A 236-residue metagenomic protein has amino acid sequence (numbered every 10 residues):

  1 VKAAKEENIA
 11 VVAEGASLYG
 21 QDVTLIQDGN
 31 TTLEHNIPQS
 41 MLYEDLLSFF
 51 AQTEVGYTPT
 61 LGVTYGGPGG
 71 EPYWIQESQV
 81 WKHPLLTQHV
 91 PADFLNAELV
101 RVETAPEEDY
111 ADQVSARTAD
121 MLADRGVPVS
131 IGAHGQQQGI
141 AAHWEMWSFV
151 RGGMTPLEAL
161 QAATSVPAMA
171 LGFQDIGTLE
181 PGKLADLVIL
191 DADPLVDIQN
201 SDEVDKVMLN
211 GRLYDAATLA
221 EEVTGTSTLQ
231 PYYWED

Functional and structural regions predicted by a protein language model:
V1-D28, Q39, V63-T64, A111-Q113 (+1 more regions): Divalent metal-binding pocket/active-site signature
A4, L33, Y57, H134 (+6 more regions): Divalent metal-coordination and catalytic microenvironments
K5-N8, I26-L33, Q52-G56, G126 (+1 more regions): Glycine-enriched alpha-helix->loop->beta-strand junction motifs that scaffold or abut catalytic
G20-D22, L42-L46, G177: Short acidic active-site motifs
N36-G152, T224, W234-D236: Active-site neighborhoods of metal-dependent hydrolases
G66, N210-D236: Extracellular/periplasmic ectodomains of large secreted or surface enzymes and adhesion receptors
I140, T155-L160, M169-V204: Acidic, glycine-enriched loop/beta-strand segments at the rims of small-molecule binding/catalytic pockets
V207: Short aromatic-centered micro-motifs
